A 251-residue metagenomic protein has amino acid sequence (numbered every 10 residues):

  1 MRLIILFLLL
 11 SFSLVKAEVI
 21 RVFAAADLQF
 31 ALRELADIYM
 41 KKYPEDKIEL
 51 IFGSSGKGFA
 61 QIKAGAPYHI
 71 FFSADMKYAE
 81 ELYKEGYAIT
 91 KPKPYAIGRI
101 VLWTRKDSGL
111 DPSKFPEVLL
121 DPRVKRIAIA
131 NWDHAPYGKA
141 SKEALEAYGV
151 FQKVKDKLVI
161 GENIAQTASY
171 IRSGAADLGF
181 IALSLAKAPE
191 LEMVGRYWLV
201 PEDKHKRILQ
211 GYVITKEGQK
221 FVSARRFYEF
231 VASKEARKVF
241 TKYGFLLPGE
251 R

Functional and structural regions predicted by a protein language model:
L3-S13: Sec-dependent N-terminal signal peptides
A17-Y43, K47-F52, G56, A60-A66 (+4 more regions): Exported/periplasmic ABC-transporter solute-binding proteins
